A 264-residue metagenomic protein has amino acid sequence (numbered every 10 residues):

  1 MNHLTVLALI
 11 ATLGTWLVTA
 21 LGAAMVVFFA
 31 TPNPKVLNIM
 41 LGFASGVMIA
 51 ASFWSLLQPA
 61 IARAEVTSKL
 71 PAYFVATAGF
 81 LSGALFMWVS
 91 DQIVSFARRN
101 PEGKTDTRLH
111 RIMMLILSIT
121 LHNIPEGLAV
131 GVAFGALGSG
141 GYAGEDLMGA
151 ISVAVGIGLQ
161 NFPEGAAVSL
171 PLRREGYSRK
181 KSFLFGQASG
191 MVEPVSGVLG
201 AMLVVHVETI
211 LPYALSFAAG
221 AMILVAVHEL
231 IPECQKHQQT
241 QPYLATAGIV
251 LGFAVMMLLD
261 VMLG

Functional and structural regions predicted by a protein language model:
M1-G264: Intrinsically disordered, metal-sensing/regulatory segments
